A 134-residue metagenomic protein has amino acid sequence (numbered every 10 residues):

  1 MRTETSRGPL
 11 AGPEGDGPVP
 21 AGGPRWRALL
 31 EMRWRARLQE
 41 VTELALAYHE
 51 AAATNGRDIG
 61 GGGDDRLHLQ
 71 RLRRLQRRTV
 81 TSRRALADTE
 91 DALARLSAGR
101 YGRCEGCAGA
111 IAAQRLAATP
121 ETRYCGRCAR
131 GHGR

Functional and structural regions predicted by a protein language model:
M1-A98: Interaction interfaces in information-processing and related assembly proteins
A36, I111, R123: Short alpha-helical
Y101, I111-A112, R130-G133: Short functional micro-motifs and their immediate structural scaffolds
G102-E105, R123: Cys/His-enriched microdomains
G106-C107, R127: Short, cysteine/histidine-rich loop/knuckle motifs that typically chelate Zn2+
Q114-T119: Short Cys/His-rich "knuckle" micro-motifs
E121-G131: Cysteine-rich micro-motifs
